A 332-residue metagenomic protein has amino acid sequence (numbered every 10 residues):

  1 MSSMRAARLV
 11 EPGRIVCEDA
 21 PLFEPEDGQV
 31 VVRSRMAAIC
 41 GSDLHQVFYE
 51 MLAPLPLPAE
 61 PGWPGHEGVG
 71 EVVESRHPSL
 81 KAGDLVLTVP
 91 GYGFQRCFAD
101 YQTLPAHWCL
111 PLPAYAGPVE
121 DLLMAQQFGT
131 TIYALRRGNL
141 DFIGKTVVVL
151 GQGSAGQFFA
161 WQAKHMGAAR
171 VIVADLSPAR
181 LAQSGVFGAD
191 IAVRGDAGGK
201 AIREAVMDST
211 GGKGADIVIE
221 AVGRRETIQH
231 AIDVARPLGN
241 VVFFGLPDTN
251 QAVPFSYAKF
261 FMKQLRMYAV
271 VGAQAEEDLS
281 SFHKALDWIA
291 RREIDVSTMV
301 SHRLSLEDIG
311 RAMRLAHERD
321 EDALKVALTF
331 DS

Functional and structural regions predicted by a protein language model:
M1-A6, Q229-I232, S280-S332: C-terminal hydrophobic helical "lid"/dimerization subdomain of Rossmann-like NAD(P)H-dependent oxidoreductases
F23-A38, M51-Y92, Y115-A116: Glycine-rich beta-strand-centered segment in the early N-terminal region that forms part of a ligand/cofactor-binding
H66, V86-Q152: NAD(P)H dinucleotide-binding glycine-rich loop of Rossmann-like/cofactor-binding domains, especially the beta1-alpha1
G83, A99, G144, A189 (+3 more regions): Local beta-strand N-terminus motif with an aromatic residue
C97-A99, L176-Q183, A252-Y257: Short, glycine/polar-rich helix-capping loops at beta-to-alpha or helix-loop-helix junctions that flank or form
D121-A197: Mid-domain Rossmann-like dinucleotide-binding core that forms the NAD(H)/NADP(H) cofactor-binding site
N139-I143, F187-L265: Glycine-rich cofactor phosphate-binding loops and adjacent beta1-alpha1 units of small-molecule cofactor enzyme domains
R203-E204, Q251-V300, G310-R311: C-terminal substrate-binding/catalytic core of Rossmann-like NAD(P)-dependent dehydrogenases/reductases
